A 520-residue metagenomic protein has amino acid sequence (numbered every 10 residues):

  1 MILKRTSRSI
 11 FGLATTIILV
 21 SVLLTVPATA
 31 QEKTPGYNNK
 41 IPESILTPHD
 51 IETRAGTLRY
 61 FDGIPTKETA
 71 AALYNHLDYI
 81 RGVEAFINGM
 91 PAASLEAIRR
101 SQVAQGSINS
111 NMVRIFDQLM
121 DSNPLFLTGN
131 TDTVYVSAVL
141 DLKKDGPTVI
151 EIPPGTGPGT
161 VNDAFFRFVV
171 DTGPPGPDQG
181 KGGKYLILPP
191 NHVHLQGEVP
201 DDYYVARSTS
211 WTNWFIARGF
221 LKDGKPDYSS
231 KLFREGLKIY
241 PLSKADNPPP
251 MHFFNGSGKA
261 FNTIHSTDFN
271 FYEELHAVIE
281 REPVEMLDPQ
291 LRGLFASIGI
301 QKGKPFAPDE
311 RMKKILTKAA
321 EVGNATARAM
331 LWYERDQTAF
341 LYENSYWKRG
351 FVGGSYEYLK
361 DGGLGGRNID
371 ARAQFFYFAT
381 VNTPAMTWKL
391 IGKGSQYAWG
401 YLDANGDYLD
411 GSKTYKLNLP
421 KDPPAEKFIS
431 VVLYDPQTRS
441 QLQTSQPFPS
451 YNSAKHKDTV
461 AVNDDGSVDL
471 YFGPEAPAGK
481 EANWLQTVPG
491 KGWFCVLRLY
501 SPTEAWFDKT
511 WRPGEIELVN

Functional and structural regions predicted by a protein language model:
M1-F11: N-terminal secretory signal peptides that target proteins for export/translocation
G12-T25: Bacterial N-terminal signal peptides
V26-A30: Sec/Tat signal peptide C-region and signal peptidase I cleavage site
Q31-N520: A compositional/structural signature for long, glycine/proline-rich flexible linkers and loops on extracytoplasmic
